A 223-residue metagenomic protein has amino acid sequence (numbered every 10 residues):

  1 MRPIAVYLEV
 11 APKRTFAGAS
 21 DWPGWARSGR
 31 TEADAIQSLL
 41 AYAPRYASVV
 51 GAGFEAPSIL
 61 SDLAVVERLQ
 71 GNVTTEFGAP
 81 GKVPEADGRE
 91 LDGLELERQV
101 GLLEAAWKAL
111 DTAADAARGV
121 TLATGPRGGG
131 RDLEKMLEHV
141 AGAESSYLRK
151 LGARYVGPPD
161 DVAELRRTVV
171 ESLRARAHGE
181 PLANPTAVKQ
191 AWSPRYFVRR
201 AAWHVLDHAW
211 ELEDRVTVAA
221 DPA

Functional and structural regions predicted by a protein language model:
R2, P44-E95: Short, charged, surface-exposed hinge/linker loops at domain edges that act as mobile lids or interdomain connectors
A5-Y7, A11-E32, I36-F54, D111 (+3 more regions): Short, contiguous alpha-helical
V6-L8, T74, G81-K82, W107-K108 (+1 more regions): Short, flexible segments with low predicted structural confidence
A33, A86, E90-G93, E97-G101 (+2 more regions): Charge-dense, low-complexity intrinsically disordered segments
D87-G129, E134: Hydrophobic, well-structured mid-protein blocks that either form specific transmembrane helices
T168-R176: Primarily interfacial, aromatic-capped hydrophobic alpha-helices that serve as membrane anchors
A175-N184: Transmembrane alpha-helical segments of integral membrane proteins
